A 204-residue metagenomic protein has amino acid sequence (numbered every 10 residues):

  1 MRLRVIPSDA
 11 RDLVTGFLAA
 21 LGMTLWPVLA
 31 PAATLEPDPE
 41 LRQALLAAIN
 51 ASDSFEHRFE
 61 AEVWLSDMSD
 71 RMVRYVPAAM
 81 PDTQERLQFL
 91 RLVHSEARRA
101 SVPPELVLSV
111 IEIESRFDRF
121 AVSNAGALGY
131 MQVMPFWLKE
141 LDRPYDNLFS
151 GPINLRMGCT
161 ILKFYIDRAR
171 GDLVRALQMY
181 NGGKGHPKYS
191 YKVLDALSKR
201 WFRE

Functional and structural regions predicted by a protein language model:
M1-V14, G22, R99: A cross-taxon signal for low-complexity, glycine/charged-rich
A19-A20, A30-P31: Cleavable N-terminal signal peptides
T34-E204: Catalytic glycan-binding domains that act on GlcNAc-containing polysaccharides
